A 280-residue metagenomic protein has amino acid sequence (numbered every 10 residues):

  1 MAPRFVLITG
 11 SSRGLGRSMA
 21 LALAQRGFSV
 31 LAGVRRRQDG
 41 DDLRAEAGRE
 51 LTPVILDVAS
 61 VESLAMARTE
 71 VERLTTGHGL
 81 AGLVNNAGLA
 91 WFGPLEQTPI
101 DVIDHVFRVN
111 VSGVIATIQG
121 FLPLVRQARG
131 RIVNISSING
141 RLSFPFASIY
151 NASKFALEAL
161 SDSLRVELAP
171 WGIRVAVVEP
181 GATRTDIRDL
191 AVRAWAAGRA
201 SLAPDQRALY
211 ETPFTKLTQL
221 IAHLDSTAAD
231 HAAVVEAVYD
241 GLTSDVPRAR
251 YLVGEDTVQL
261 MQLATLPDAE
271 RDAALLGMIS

Functional and structural regions predicted by a protein language model:
S12-R13: Conserved glycine-rich cofactor-binding loop
L56-T69, I100: The beta1-alpha1 cofactor-binding region of Rossmann-like NAD(H)/NADP(H)-dependent oxidoreductases
N86-W91: Conserved NAD(P)H cofactor-binding loop of Rossmann-fold oxidoreductase domains
P94-L95, V102-D104: Substrate-binding pocket helix/loop in short-chain dehydrogenase/reductase
I118, S153: Active-site helix of classical SDR
S137: Residue(s) in the substrate-gating loop at a strand-loop-helix junction that position the organic substrate next
W171-A222: C-terminal beta-strand-loop-alpha-helix "lid" module of Rossmann-like NAD(P)-dependent dehydrogenases
